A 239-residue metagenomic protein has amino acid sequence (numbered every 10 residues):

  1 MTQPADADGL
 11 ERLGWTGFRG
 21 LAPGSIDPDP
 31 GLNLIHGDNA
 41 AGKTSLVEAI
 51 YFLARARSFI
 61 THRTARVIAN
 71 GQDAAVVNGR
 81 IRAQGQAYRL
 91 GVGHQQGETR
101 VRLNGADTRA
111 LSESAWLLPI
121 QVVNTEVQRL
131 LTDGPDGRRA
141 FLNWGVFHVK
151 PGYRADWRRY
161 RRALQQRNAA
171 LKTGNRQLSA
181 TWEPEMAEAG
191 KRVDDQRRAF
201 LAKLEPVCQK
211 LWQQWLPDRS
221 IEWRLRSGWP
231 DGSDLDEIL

Functional and structural regions predicted by a protein language model:
M1-F52: Pre-Walker A-like glycine/lysine-rich segment at the N-terminus of P-loop NTPase domains
M1-P4, I221-L239: Pre-NBD coupling/linker segments of ABC/ABC-like ATPases
R12-G14, S25, V76-R80, R89-G91 (+1 more regions): Beta-strand secondary-structure signal
F18, R82-Q84, G228: Short polar/acidic secondary-structure junctions
A22, Q84-Y88, R219: Short acidic/polar mixed-charge low-complexity motifs
D38-A41, S45, R102, S233-L239: Conserved ABC ATPase signature
Y51-G137, N143-Y153, A202-K210, E237: Nucleotide-state sensing region of NTPase/ATPase domains
Q128-P217, I221, R226-W229: An accessory alpha-helical subdomain
